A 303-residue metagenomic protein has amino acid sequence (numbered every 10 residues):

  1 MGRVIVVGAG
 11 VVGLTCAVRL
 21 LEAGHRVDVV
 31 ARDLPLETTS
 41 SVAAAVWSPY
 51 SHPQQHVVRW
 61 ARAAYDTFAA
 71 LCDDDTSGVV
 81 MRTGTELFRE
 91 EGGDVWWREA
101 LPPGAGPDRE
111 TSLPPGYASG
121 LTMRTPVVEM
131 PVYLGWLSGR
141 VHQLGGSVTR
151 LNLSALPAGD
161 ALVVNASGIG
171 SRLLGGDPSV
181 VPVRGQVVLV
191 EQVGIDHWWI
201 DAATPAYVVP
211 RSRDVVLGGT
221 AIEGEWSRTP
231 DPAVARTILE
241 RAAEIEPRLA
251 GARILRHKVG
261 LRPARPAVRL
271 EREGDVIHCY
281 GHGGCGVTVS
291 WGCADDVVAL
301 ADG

Functional and structural regions predicted by a protein language model:
R3-D28: N-terminal Rossmann-like FAD-binding beta1-loop-alpha1 element of flavoenzymes
E22-S40: Glycine-rich FAD pyrophosphate-binding loop
A44-P49, R82-F88, S171-I200, L239-L249 (+1 more regions): Central beta-strand plus flanking loop segment that forms part of the substrate or channel wall within the catalytic
Q55-A63, G120-W136, T229-V234, V289: Short beta-strand to alpha-helix junction loop
D66-L144, R265: Flavin (FAD/FMN) cofactor-binding and adjacent substrate-gating region of FAD-dependent oxidoreductase domains
R82-T83, L87-G93, L239-D302: Flavin (FAD/FMN) cofactor-binding core of flavoprotein oxidoreductases
G146-G159: A conserved short coil-to-beta-strand element within the FAD-binding core of flavoproteins
I195, S212-D214, I222-L261: Flavin-binding catalytic cores
